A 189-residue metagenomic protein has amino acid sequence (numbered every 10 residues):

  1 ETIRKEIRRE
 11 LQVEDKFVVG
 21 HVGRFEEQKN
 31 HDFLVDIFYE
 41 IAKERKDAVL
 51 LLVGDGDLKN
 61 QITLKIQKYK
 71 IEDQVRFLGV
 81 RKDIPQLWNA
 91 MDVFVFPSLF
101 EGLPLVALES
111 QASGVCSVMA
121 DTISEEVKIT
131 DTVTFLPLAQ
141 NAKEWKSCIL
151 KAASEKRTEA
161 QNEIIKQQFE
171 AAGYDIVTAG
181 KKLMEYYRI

Functional and structural regions predicted by a protein language model:
E1-Q12: A short helix/loop element that forms part of the nucleotide-sugar donor recognition site in Leloir-type
F17, H21-E40, D57-T63: A conserved mid-protein helix/loop that constitutes part of the nucleotide-sugar donor-binding site
T63-G79: Nucleotide-activated donor-binding/catalytic signature segment of Leloir-type glycosyltransferases, i.e., the conserved
V80, L99: Aromatic "clamp/platform" in nucleotide-sugar-dependent glycosyltransferases that forms part of the donor/acceptor
F94-V95: A short hydrophobic beta-strand element within the catalytic core of glycosyltransferases that build diverse glycans
A107, C116-A120: Short hydrophobic beta-strand element within catalytic cores of glycosyltransferases and related nucleotide-activated
E126-E159: Change "using UDP/GDP/dTDP sugars" to "using nucleotide sugars
R157-I189: A charged, aromatic-enriched C-terminal amphipathic alpha-helix characteristic of glycosyltransferases across folds
